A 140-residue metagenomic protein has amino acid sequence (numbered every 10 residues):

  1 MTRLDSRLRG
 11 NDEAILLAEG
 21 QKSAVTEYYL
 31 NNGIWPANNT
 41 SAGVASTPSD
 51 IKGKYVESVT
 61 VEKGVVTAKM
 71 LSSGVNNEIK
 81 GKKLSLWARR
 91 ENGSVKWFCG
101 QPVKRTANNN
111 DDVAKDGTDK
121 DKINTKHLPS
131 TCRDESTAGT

Functional and structural regions predicted by a protein language model:
M1-R9: Intrinsic disorder/low-complexity segments
R9-A45: Conserved hydrophobic/amphipathic alpha-helical signal-anchor segments
L30-T140: Periplasmic/extracellular, small/polar-rich flexible segments of pilin-like filament-forming proteins
